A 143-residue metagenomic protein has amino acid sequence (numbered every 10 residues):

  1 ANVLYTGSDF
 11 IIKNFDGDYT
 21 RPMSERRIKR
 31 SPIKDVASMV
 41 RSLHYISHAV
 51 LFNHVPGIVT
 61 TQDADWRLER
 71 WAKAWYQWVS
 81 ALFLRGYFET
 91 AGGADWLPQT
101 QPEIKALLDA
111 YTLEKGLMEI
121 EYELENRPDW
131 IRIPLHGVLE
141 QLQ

Functional and structural regions predicted by a protein language model:
A1-V3: Hydrophobic residue at the +6 position relative to the catalytic HRD Asp in the kinase catalytic loop
Y5-S8, A106: Short, well-ordered loop/turn elements at secondary-structure boundaries
G7-F10, N14-A91, T112-P128: Active-site activation/catalytic loop segments of kinase-like enzymes and analogous catalytic loops in related
W71-W75, E103-A106, I131-Q143: Short secondary-structure subsegments characteristic of cysteine-rich extracellular domains
E89-Q99: Hydrophobic alpha-helical bundle segments that form small-molecule/ligand-binding pockets
L97-Y111: All-alpha amphipathic helical-bundle segments outside canonical DNA-binding/catalytic cores that form hydrophobic
